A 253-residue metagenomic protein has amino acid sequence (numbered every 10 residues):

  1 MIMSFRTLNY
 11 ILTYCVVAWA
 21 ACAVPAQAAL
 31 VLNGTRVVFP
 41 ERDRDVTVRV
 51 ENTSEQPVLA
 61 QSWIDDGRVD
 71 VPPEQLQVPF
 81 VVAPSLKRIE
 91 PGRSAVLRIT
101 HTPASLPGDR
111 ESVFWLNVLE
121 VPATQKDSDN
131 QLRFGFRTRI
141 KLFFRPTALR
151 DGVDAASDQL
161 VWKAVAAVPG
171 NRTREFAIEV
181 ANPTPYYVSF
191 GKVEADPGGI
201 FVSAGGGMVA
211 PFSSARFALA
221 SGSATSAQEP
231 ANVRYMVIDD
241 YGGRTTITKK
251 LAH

Functional and structural regions predicted by a protein language model:
M1-C15, W19-C22: Bacterial N-terminal signal peptides that target proteins for export
Q27-E51, G152-T173, G206: Beta-sheet-dominated interaction scaffolds and their linkers
T35-P73: N-terminal targeting signals for Sec/Tat export/insertion, comprising classic cleavable signal peptides
E41-T47, D109-F114, R172-F176, P230-A231: Short, solvent-exposed loop/turn segments enriched in Ser/Thr/Gly
V50-S54, F176-T184: Asparagine-centered strand-capping/turn motif at beta-strand->loop junctions
Q56-I64, S128, Y187-E194, I247: Short, hydrophobic/aromatic beta-strand segments
V71-S105, G199-S226: Intrinsically disordered, low-complexity Pro/Gly/Ser/Thr-rich segments with frequent PxxP/GP/PP motifs and embedded
T102-L149, T225-H253: Terminal connector regions
